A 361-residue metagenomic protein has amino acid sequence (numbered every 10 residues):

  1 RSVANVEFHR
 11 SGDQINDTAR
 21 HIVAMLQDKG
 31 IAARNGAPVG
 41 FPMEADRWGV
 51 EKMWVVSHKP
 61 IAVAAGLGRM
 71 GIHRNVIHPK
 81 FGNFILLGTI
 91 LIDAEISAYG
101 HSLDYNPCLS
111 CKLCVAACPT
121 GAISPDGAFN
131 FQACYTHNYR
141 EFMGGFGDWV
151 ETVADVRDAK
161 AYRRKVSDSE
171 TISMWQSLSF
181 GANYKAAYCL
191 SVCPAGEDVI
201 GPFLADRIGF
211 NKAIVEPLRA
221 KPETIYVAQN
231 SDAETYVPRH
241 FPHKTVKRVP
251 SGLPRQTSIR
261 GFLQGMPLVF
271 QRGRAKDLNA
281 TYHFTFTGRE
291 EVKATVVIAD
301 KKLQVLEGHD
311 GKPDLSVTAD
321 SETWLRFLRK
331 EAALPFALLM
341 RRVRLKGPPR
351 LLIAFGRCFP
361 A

Functional and structural regions predicted by a protein language model:
A4, S11-E197, G201-A213: Catalytic cores of enzyme domains
A4-E7, S11, L103, L178 (+4 more regions): Residue-level detector of alpha-helix boundaries and kinks
V6-E7, A98-G100, P107-C114, G147 (+7 more regions): Short, surface-exposed linear patches
K52-S57, G145, W149, R164-V166 (+3 more regions): Short, charged low-complexity intrinsically disordered segments located at boundaries of structured domains
D126, G181-K185, P222, S316 (+1 more regions): Short amphipathic alpha-helical interaction segments
G181, R207-S231, T235-H240: Mixed-charge, low-complexity intrinsically disordered regions
Y226-A361: Feature captures hydrophobic
